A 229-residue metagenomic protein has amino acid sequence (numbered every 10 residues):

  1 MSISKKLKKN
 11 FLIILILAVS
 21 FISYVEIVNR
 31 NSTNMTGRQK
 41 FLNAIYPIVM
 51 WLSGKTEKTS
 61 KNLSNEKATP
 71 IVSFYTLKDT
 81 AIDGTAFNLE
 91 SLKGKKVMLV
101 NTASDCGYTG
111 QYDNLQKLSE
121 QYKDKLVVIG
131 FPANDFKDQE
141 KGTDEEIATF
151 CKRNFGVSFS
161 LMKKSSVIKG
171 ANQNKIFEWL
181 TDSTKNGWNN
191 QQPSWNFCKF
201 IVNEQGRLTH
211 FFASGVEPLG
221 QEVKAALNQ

Functional and structural regions predicted by a protein language model:
S2-F74: N-terminal targeting signals for export/organelle localization
F87-G110, L115, V128-P132: Short active-site neighborhood of thiol/selenol oxidoreductases, capturing the structured segment around
K93-V97, K123-V127, F155-S160, E204-R207: Loop/turn elements at helix/coil->beta-strand transitions in domains of secreted/extracellular proteins
N101, K125-G142, S158-G170: Thiol-based oxidoreductase modules, predominantly thioredoxin-like and allied folds used for disulfide exchange
G107-Q121, G142-E145: Typically the conserved alpha-helix immediately C-terminal to a functionally engaged Cys/Sec in thioredoxin-like
E145-W195: Short, internal strand/loop/helix patches that form the active-site neighborhood or redox-interaction surface
K175-E178, D182-Q229: Thiol-/selenol-based redox modules, centered on thioredoxin-like and closely related oxidoreductase domains
